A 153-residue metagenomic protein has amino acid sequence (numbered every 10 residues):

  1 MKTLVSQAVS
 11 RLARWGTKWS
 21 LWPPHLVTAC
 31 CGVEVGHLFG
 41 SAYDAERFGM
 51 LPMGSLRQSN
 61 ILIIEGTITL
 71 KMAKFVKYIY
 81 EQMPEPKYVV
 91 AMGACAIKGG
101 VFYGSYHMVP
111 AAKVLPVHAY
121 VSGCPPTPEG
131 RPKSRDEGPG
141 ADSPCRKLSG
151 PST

Functional and structural regions predicted by a protein language model:
M1-Q58: N-terminal, charge-rich interaction modules
T3, T17, T28, T67-T69 (+2 more regions): Residue-identity detector for threonine
S6, S10, S20, S41 (+7 more regions): Generic serine detector
A13, Y80-P84, P139-R146: Structural signal for hydrophobic packing residues in well-ordered secondary-structure cores of soluble enzyme domains
V33-H37, S41, E46-V114, V121-G130: Cofactor-cradling patches in redox/metallo enzymes
A111-T153: C-terminal functional extensions of proteins
